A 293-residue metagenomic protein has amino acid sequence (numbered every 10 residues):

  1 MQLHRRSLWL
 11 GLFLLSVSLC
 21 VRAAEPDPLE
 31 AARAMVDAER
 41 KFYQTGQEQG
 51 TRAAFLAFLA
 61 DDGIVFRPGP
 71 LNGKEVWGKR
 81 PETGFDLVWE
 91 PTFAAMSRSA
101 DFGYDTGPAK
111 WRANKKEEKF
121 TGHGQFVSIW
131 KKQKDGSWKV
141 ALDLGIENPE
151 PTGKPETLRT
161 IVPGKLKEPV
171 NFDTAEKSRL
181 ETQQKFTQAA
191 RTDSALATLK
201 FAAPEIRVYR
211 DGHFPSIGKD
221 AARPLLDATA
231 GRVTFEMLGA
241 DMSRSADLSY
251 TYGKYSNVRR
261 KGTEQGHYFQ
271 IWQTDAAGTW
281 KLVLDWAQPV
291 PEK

Functional and structural regions predicted by a protein language model:
M1-L10: Bacterial N-terminal signal peptides that target proteins for export
W9-S18: Bacterial N-terminal signal peptides
A23-R52, L56-F58, N148-L196, K200: Short, low-complexity N-terminal intrinsically disordered segments enriched in polar/charged residues
L29-R33, G50-D101, F120-T121, A195-D247 (+1 more regions): A solvent-exposed, acidic/Ser-Thr-rich amphipathic alpha-helical stretch
F42-Y43, W89, F102-T106, V127-W130 (+5 more regions): Short, structured motif recognition centered on aromatic/hydrophobic residues
L59, G69-P70, A100, G107-W111 (+6 more regions): A mature extracytoplasmic/lumenal domain signature
W77-K79, P91-M96, P108-W111, Q125-K132 (+5 more regions): Hydrophobic/aromatic beta-strand elements that line small-molecule binding cavities or substrate pockets in beta-rich
H123-T160, Q265-P291: Short beta-strand edge/turn micro-motifs at domain boundaries
